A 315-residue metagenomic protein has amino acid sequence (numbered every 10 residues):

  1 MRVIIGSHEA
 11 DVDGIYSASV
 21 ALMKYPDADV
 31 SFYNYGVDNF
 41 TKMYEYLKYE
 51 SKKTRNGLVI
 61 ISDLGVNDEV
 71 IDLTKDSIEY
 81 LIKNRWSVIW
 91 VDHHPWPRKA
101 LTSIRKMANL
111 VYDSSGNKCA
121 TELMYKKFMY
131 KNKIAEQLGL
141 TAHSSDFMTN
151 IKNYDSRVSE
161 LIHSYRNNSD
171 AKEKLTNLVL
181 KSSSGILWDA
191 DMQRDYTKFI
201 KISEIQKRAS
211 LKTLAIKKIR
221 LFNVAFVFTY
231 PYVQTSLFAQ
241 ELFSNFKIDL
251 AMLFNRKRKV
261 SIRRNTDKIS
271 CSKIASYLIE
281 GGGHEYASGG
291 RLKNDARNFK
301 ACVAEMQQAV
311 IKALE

Functional and structural regions predicted by a protein language model:
R2-S51: Anionic-ligand anchoring segments at beta-strand to alpha-helix junctions in alpha/beta enzyme folds, i.e., glycine
R2-V3, T197-E315: Gly/His-enriched, cation/cofactor- and phosphate-binding structural elements
A21, D63, D92, M124 (+3 more regions): Divalent metal-coordination and catalytic microenvironments
V37-D38, G65-V70, Q234: Short acidic, S/G/P-rich loop/turn micro-motifs used as interaction or catalytic elements
E45-S77, I82: Short, structured active-site "lid" loops
K83-V88: A short helix->loop->beta-strand "cap" motif at the edges of active sites that frequently abuts
A100-K172: Short alpha-helices
F147-Q234: Glycine-rich, Lys/Arg-enriched anion-binding loops that position phosphate/diphosphate groups for phosphoryl
